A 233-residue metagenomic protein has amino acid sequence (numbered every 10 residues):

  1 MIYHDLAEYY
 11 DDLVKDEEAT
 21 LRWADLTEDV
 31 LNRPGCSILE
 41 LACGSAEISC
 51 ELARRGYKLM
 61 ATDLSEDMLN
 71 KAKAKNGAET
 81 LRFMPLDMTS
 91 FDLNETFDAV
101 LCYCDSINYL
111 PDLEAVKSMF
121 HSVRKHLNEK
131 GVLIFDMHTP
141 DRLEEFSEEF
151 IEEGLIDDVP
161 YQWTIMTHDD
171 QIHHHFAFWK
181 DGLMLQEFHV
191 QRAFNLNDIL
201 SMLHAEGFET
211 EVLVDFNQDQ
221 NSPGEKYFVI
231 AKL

Functional and structural regions predicted by a protein language model:
M1-P34: Conserved class I S-adenosyl-L-methionine
G35-G44: Conserved class I S-adenosyl-L-methionine
A46-S90: Class I SAM-dependent methyltransferase SAM/SAH-binding core
T89-A99: A short acidic, Gly/Pro-enriched loop at the edge of an enzyme's catalytic core that lines a small-molecule cofactor
D98-E114: A short SAM/SAH-binding and catalytic strip from SAM-dependent methyltransferases
K117-E129: A short glycine-rich, Lys/Arg-flanked "PGG" loop and its adjoining helix->strand segment in the class I
I134-M202: SAM-dependent methyltransferase
D198-L233: C-terminal lobe and adjacent flexible extensions of AdoMet/dcAdoMet transferase-like proteins
